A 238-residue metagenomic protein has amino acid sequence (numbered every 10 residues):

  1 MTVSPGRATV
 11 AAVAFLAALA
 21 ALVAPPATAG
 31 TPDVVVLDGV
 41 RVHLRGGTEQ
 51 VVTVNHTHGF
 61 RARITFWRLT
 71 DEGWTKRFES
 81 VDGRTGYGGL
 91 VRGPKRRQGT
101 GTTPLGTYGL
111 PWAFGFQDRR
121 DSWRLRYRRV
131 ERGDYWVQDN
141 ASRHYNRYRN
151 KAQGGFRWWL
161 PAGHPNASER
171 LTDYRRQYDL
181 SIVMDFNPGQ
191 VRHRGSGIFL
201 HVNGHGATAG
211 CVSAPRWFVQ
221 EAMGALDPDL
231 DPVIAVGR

Functional and structural regions predicted by a protein language model:
M1-G30: Secretory targeting and sorting signals
G30-T208, V219-L230: Cell wall/extracellular polymer interaction/catalysis modules
C211: Short cysteine clusters
A214: A conserved hydrophobic position in a structured secondary element of the catalytic/binding core that shapes
D229-R238: Low-complexity, Gly/Ser/Thr/Pro-rich intrinsically disordered linker/tail segments
